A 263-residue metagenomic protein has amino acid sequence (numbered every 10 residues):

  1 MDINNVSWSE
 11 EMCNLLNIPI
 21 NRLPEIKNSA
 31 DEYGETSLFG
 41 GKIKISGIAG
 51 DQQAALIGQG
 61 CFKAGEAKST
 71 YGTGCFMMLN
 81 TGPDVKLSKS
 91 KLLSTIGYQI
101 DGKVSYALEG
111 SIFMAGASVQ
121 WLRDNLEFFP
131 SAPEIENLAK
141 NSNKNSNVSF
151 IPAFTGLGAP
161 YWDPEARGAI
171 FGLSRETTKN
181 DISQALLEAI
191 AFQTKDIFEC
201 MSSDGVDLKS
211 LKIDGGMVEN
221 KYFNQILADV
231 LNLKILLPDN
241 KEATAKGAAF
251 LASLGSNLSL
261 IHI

Functional and structural regions predicted by a protein language model:
M1-I3, K27-N28, Y33-L38: Short beta-strand-loop/turn "lid" adjacent to the catalytic site in phosphate-handling enzymes
D2-E10, N14-L15, L38-L260: Active-site core segments that coordinate phosphate-bearing ligands/cofactors across diverse enzyme families
E10-D31: A conserved helix-loop-beta module that forms one wall/lid of the active-site cleft in ATP-utilizing catalytic domains
